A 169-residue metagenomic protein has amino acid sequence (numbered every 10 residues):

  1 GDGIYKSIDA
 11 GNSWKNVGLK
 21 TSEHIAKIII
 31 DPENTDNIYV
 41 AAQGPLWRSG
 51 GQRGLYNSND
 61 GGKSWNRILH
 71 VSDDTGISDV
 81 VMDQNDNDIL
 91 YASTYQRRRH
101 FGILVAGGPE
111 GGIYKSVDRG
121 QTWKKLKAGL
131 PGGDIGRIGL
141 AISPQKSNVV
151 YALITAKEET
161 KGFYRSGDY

Functional and structural regions predicted by a protein language model:
G1-Y169: Beta-propeller blade termini and top-face loops
